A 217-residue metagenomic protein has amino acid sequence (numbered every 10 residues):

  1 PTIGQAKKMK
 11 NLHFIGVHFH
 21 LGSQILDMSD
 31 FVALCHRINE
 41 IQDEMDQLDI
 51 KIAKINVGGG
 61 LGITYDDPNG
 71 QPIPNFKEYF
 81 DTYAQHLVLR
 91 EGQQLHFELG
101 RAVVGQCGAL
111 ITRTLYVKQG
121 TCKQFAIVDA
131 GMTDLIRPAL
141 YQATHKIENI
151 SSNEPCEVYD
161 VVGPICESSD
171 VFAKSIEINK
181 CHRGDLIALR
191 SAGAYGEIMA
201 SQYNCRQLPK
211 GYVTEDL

Functional and structural regions predicted by a protein language model:
P1-Y116, I178, N204: Active-site loop/helix belt of alpha/beta enzymes
E91-L217: Charged (often Lys/Glu-rich) extended helix/loop segments that serve as interaction or gating elements
